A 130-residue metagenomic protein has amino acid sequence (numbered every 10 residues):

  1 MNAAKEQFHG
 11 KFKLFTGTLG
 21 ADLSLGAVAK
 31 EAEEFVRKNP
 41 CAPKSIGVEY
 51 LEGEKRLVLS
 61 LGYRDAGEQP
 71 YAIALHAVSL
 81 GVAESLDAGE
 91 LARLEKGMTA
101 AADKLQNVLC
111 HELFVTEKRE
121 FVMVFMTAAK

Functional and structural regions predicted by a protein language model:
M1-A3, A129-K130: Short intrinsically disordered terminal tails
K5-E6, K13, E52-G53, D65-E68 (+1 more regions): A hydrophobic alpha-helical transmembrane-helix feature that marks the membrane cores and membrane-interface segments
Q7-G26, A74-L91: A short, exposed loop/beta-hairpin motif centered on an aromatic-Gly-Thr core
L23-K44, G89-H111: A short, charged, amphipathic alpha-helix used as a generic interaction element across diverse proteins
G47-L51, E112-V115: Short, solvent-exposed loop/turn elements at beta->coil junctions and helix N-caps that rim active or binding pockets
G53-G67, K118-K130: C-terminal edge-of-domain segments
A72-V78, E90-V115, F121-A129: Intrinsically disordered, low-complexity linker/propeptide segments enriched in Ser/Thr/Gly/Pro and acidic residues
